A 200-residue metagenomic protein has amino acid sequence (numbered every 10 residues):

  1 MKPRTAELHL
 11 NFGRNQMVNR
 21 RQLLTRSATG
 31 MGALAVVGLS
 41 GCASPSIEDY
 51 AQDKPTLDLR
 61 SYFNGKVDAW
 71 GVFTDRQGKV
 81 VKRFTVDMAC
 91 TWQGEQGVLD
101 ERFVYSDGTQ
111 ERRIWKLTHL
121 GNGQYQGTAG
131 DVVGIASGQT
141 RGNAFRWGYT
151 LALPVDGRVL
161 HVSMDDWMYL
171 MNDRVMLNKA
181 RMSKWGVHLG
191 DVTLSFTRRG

Functional and structural regions predicted by a protein language model:
M1-Q22, S27-S40: N-terminal secretory signal peptides
L39-T56: Bacterial Sec signal peptide processing site at the extreme N-terminus
P45, Q126-T128, T197: Beta-rich carbohydrate-recognition and catalytic domains
E48, V86, W92, D166 (+1 more regions): Sequence-level preference for short, compositionally simple segments enriched in small aliphatic or small polar residues
A51-W70: Post-signal peptide N-terminal segment of mature Sec-exported envelope proteins
W70, T74-V155: Central antiparallel beta-sheet cores of small beta-barrel/beta-sandwich binding domains
V80-V86, V159-M164, H188-G190: Amphipathic hydrophobic-ligand
D165, Y169-G200: Glycine-rich, aromatic-bearing surface loops/beta-hairpins
